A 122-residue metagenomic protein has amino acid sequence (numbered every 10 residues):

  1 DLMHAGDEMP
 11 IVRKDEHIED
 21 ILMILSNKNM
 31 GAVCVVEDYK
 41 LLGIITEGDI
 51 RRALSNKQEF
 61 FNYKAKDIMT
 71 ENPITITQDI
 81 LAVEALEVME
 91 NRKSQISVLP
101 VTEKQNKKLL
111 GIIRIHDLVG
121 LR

Functional and structural regions predicted by a protein language model:
D1-K14, M23, M30-V35, I45: Glycine-rich phosphate/diphosphate-binding loops and the adjacent beta-loop-alpha structural elements that coordinate
D1-M9, N62-P73: Bateman (tandem CBS) regulatory domains
I11-N29, L54, T75-I96, V101-K104 (+1 more regions): The conserved cystathionine-beta-synthase
L25-K28, V33-D49, M89, L99-L118: A glycine-centered beta-loop-beta connector
M30, F60, E71, I96 (+1 more regions): Active-site lining segments that contact anionic ligands and/or coordinate catalytic metals
G48, A53-L54, M69, I74: Extended hydrophobic/aromatic segments used for targeting, binding, or gating
D49-K64, D117-R122: A short, polar/charged loop-to-alpha-helix boundary motif
